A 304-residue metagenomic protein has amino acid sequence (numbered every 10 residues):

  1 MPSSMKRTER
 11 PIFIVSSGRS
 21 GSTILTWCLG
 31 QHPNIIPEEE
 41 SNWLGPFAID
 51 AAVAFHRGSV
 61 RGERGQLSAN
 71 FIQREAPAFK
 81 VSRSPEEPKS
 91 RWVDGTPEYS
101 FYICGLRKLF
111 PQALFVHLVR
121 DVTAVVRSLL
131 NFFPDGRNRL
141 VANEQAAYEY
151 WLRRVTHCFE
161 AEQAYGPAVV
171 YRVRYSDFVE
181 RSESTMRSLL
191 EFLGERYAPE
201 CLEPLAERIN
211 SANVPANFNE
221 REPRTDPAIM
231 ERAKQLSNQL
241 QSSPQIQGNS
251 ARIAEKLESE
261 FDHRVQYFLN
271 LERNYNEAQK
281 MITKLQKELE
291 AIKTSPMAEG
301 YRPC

Functional and structural regions predicted by a protein language model:
M1-F79, R208-A212, K280, K284-K287 (+2 more regions): PAPS-dependent sulfotransferase catalytic core
M1-P11, E162-Q163, E191-C304: PAPS-dependent sulfotransferases, especially Golgi type II membrane carbohydrate sulfotransferases
T23, P33, A113, T123 (+1 more regions): Glycine-centered loop/turn positions within well-structured domains that cap or flank conserved ligand/cofactor-binding
W43-G45, T123-V126, P204-A206: Short gly/pro/ser/thr-enriched loop/turn and capping motifs at secondary-structure boundaries
D50-H56, E86-E200, V214-P223: PAPS-dependent sulfotransferase catalytic domain
E63-F71, E144-W151, R224-R232: Short, basic, helix/turn surface patches
V81-R83: Accessory alpha/beta interaction modules
